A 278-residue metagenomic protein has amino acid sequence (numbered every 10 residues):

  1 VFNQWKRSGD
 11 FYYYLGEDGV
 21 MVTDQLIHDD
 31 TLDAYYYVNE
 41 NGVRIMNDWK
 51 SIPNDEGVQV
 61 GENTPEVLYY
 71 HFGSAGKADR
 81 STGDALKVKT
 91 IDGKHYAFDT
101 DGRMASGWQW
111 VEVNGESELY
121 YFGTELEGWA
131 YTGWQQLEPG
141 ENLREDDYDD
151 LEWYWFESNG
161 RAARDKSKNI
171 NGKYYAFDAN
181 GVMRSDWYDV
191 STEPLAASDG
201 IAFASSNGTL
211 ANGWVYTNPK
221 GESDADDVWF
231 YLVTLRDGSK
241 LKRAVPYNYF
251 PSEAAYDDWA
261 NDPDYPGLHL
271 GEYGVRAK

Functional and structural regions predicted by a protein language model:
V1-K278: Extracellular adhesion/carbohydrate-binding repeat motifs centered on closely spaced tryptophans
